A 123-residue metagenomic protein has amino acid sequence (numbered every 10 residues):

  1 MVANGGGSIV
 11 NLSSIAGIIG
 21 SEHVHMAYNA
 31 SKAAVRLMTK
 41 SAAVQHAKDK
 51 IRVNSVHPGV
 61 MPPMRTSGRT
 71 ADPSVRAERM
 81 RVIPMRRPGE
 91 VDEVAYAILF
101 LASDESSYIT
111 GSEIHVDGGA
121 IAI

Functional and structural regions predicted by a protein language model:
M1-S8, I19, Q45: A short helix-coil junction within the Rossmann-fold of NAD(P)-dependent oxidoreductases
S14: Residue(s) in the substrate-gating loop at a strand-loop-helix junction that position the organic substrate next
I19, I98-L99, T110-I123: Short C-terminal tail/terminal secondary-structure segment of NAD(P)H-dependent dehydrogenase/reductase domains
V24, K48, S55-I83, I123: A glycine/serine/threonine-rich, flexible loop-to-helix segment that serves as the NAD(P) cofactor-binding "lid"
S31, T39: Active-site helix of classical SDR
V44-K48, S107: Alpha-helical segment proximal to the catalytic Tyr-Lys
R52-P62, A102, H115-D117: Conserved SDR Rossmann-fold cofactor-binding beta-strand/turn motif
I83-V94, E105: A conserved structural motif in NAD(P)-dependent oxidoreductases
